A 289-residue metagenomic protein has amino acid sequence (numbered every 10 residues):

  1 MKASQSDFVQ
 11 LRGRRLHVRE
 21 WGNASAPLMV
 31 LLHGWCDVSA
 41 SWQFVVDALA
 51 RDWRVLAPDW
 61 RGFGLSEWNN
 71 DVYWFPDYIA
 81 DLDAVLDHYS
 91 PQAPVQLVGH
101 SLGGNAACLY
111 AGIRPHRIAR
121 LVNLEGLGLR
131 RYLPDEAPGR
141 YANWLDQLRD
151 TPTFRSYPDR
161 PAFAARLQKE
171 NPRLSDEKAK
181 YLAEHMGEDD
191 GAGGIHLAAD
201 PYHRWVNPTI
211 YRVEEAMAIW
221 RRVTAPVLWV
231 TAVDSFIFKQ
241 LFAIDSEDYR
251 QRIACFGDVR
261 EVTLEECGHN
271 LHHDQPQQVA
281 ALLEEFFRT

Functional and structural regions predicted by a protein language model:
M1-M29, A50-W53, S90-A93, G128 (+3 more regions): Alpha/beta-hydrolase fold catalytic core
L11-R14, A50, A57-V98, L102 (+1 more regions): Active-site loop/oxyanion-hole signature of alpha/beta-hydrolase fold enzymes
H17-W68: Conserved HGGG/HGGXW glycine-rich cap/lid loop of the alpha/beta-hydrolase fold
A93-A137: Conserved hydrolase catalytic core segment
L124-Y157: A catalytic-pocket lid/entrance helix-loop region that shapes and gates access to the active site across common
P152-I210: Conserved alpha/beta-hydrolase catalytic His-Asp/Glu region
R222-C267: Conserved loop-alpha-helix segment in the C-terminal half of the alpha/beta-hydrolase fold that carries the catalytic
F256-T289: Catalytic active-site module of serine/aspartate enzymes centered on a nucleophile-bearing elbow/loop
